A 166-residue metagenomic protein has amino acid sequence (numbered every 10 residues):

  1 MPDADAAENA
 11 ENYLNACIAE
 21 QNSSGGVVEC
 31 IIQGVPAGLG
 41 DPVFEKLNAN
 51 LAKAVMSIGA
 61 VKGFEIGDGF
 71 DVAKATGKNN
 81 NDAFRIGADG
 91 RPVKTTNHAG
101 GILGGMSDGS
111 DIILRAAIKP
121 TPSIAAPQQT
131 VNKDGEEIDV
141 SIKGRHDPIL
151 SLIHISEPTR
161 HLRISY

Functional and structural regions predicted by a protein language model:
M1-V43: Glycine-rich, mobile lid/loop segments that gate access to catalytic sites or pores
N9-A19, G38, N48-L51, G69 (+2 more regions): Glycine-rich, charged/polar anion/phosphate-binding loops that engage phosphate groups from diverse ligands
C17-V28, A60-V72: Flexible, glycine/charged-enriched surface loops at secondary-structure junctions
E20-S24, M56-S57, K78, R91-T95 (+1 more regions): Solvent-exposed alpha-helices and their adjacent loops that cap or buttress functional pockets in soluble metabolic
I66-I86: Beta-rich nucleic-acid/ligand-interaction surfaces
A83-L152, S156: Hydrophobic alpha-helical bundle architecture
I153-E157, H161-Y166: Single conserved hydrophobic/aromatic residue that forms the stacking wall/gate of nucleotide- or nucleobase-binding
